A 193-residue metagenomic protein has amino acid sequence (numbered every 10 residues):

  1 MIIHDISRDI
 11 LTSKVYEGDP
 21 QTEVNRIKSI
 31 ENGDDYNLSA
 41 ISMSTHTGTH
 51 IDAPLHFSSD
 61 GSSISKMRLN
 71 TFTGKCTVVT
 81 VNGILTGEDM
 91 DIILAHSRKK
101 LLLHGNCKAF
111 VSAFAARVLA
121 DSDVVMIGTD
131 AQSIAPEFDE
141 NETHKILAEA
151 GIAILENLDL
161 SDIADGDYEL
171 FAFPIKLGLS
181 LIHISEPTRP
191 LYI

Functional and structural regions predicted by a protein language model:
M1-S185, R189: Active-/binding-site microenvironments in catalytic and ligand-binding cores
